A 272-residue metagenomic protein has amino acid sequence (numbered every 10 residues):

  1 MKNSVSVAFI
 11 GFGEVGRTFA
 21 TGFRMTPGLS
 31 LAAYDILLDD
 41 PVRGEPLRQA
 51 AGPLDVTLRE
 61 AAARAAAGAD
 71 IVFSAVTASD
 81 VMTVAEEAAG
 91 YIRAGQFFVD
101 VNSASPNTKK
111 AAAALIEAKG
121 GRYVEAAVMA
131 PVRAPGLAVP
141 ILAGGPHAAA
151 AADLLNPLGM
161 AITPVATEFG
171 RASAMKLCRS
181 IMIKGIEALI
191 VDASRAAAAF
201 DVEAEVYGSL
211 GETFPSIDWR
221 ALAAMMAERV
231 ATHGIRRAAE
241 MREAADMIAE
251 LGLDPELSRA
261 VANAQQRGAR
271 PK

Functional and structural regions predicted by a protein language model:
M1-A67, G95: NAD(P)+-binding Rossmann beta1-loop-alpha1 motif at the extreme N-terminus of oxidoreductases
V7-F9, F98, Y123, P140: Short glycine-aspartate micro-motif
F23-R24, A51, I116, L155 (+2 more regions): A generic structural signal for well-ordered alpha-helical segments
L31, L58, R122-V124, I162 (+1 more regions): Hydrophobic beta-strand scaffold residues
A63-R122: Rossmann-fold NAD(P) dinucleotide-binding segment
A104-K184: Rossmann-fold dinucleotide-binding core
M175-K272: Helical "substrate-binding/catalytic lid" subdomain of Rossmann-like NAD(P)-dependent dehydrogenases/reductases
